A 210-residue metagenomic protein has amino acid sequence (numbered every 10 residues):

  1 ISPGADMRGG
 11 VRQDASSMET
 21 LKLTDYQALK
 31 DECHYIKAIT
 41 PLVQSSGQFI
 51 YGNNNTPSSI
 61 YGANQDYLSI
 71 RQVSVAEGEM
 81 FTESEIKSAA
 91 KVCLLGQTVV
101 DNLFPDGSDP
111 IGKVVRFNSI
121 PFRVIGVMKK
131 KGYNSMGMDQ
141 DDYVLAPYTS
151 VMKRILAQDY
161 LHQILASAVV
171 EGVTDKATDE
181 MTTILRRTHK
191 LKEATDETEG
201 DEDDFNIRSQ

Functional and structural regions predicted by a protein language model:
I1-S59, D66-S69, N102, M152-K153 (+1 more regions): Hydrophobic, regular-secondary-structure patches
M7-A15, H189-E202: Short helix-coil transition/hinge motifs at the ends and kinks of transmembrane helices, capturing the brief
A38-P41, L161, G200: A short coil-to-beta-strand element that immediately follows conserved catalytic motifs
T56, Y160-I164, D203: Short amphipathic alpha-helical segments
D66-S84, A89-T198: Mid-to-C-terminal secondary-structure elements that act as membrane-proximal/extracytoplasmic interface segments
